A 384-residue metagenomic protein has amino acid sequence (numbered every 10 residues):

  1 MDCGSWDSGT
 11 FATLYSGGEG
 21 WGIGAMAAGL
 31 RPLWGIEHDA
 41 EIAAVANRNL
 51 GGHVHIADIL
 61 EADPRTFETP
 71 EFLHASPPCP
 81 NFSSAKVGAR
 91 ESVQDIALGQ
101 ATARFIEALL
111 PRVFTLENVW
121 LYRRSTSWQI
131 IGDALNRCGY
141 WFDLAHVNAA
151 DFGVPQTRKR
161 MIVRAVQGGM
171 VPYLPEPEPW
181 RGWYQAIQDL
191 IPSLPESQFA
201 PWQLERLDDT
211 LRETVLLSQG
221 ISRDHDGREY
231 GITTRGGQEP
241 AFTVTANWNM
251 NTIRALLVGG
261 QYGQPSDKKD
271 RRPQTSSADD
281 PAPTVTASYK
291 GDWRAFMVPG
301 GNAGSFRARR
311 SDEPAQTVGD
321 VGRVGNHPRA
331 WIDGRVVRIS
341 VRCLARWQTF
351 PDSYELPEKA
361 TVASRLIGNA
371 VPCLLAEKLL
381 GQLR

Functional and structural regions predicted by a protein language model:
D2-G4, A62-F72, P80-R310: Class I S-adenosyl-L-methionine
T10-A12: Conserved beta-strand elements of the Class I
L14-E19, I367: Class I SAM-dependent methyltransferase "Motif I" SAM/SAH-binding loop
G18-L30: Conserved SAM-binding loop of SAM-dependent methyltransferases across substrates and taxa, primarily the Class I
I36-D39, E117-N118: Conserved acidic E/D residue at the C-terminus of a beta-strand in Rossmann-like folds
A40-A44: Short alpha-helix immediately C-terminal to the canonical SAM-binding loop
G51-D58: Conserved SAM-binding strand-loop segment of SAM-dependent methyltransferases
Q316, W331-K359: FAD-binding beta-loop-beta segment adjacent to the flavin cofactor pocket
